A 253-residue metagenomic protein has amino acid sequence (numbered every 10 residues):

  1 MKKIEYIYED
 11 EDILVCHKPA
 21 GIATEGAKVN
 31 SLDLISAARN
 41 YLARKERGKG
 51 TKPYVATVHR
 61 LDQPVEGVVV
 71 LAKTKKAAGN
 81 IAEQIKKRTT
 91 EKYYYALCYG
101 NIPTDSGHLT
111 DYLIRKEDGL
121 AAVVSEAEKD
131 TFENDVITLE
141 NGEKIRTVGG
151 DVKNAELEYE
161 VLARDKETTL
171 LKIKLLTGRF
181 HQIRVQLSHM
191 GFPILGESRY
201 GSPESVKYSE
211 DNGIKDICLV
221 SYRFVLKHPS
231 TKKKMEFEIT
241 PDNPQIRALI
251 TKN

Functional and structural regions predicted by a protein language model:
M1-N253: RNA pseudouridine synthases
